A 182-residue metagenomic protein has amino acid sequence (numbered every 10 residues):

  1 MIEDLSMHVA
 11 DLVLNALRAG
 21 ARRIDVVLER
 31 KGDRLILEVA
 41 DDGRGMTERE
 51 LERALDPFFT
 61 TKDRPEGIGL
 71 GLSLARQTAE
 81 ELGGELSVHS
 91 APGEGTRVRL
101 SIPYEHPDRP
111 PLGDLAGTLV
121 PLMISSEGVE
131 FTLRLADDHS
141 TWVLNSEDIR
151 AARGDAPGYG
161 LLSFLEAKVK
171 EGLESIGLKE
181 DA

Functional and structural regions predicted by a protein language model:
I2, T78-A182: Flexible, glycine-/charge-rich segments associated with ATP-binding catalytic modules
I2-K31: Conserved ATP-binding N-box helix of the HATPase_c
I2-M7, G45-E48, P65-E66, D108-G113: Ordered, soluble secondary-structure elements with a strong preference for glycine-centered loop motifs and nearby
D33-L37: Short beta-strand element(s) in the Bergerat
D41: Acidic ATP/Mg2+-coordinating residue in the GHKL
M46-P57: Short conserved segment of the HATPase_c
F59-G67: Glycine-rich ATP-lid/hinge loop adjacent to the conserved G-boxes
G71, A75: Short alpha-helical Gxxx[C/S/T] motif in the catalytic ATP-binding
